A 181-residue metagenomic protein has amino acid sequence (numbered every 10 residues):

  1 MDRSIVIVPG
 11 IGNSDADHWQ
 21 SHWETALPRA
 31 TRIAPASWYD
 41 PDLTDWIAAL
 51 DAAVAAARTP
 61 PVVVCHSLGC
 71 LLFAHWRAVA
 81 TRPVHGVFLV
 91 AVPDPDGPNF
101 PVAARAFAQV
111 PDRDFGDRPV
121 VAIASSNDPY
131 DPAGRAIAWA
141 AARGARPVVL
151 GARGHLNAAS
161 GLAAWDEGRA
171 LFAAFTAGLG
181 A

Functional and structural regions predicted by a protein language model:
M1-T59: Active-site catalytic motif of lipid deacylating hydrolases and related acyltransferases
D15-D17, P129-R135: Conserved alpha/beta-hydrolase "acid-adjacent" motif
R29-R32, A140-N157: Catalytic histidine neighborhood in serine/cysteine hydrolases with alpha/beta-hydrolase-type architecture
P41-T44, R153-W165: Catalytic histidine-centered segment of alpha/beta-hydrolase-like enzymes
A56, G161-A181: Catalytic active-site module of serine/aspartate enzymes centered on a nucleophile-bearing elbow/loop
V63-A74: Gly/Ala-rich beta-loop-alpha elbow adjacent to hydrolase catalytic centers
R82-P95: A conserved short beta-strand
G116, V121-A124, D128: Short beta-strand/loop motif that positions the catalytic acidic residue of the alpha/beta-hydrolase fold
